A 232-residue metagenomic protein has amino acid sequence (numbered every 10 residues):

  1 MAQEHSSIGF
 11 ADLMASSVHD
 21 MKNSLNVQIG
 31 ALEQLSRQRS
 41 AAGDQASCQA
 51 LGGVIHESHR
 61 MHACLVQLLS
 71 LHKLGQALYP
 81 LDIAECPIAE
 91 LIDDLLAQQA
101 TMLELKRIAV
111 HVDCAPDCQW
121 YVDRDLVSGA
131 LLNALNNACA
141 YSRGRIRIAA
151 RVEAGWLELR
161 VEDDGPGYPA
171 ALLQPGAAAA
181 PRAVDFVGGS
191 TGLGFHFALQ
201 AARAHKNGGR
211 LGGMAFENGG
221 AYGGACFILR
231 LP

Functional and structural regions predicted by a protein language model:
H56-M61: Short alpha-helical segment of the dimerization/phosphotransfer core of two-component systems
Q76-L81, Q119-V122: Conserved micro-motifs of the catalytic ATP-binding
D82-C86, A109-C118: Conserved catalytic submotifs in the C-terminal HATPase_c
V127-S128: A residue-level detector for a conserved hydrophobic packing site within the catalytic ATP-binding domain
R145-G155: Short beta-strand/loop element within the Bergerat-fold HATPase_c
D163: Acidic ATP/Mg2+-coordinating residue in the GHKL
R203-G220: Glycine-rich ATP-binding loops of the HATPase_c
